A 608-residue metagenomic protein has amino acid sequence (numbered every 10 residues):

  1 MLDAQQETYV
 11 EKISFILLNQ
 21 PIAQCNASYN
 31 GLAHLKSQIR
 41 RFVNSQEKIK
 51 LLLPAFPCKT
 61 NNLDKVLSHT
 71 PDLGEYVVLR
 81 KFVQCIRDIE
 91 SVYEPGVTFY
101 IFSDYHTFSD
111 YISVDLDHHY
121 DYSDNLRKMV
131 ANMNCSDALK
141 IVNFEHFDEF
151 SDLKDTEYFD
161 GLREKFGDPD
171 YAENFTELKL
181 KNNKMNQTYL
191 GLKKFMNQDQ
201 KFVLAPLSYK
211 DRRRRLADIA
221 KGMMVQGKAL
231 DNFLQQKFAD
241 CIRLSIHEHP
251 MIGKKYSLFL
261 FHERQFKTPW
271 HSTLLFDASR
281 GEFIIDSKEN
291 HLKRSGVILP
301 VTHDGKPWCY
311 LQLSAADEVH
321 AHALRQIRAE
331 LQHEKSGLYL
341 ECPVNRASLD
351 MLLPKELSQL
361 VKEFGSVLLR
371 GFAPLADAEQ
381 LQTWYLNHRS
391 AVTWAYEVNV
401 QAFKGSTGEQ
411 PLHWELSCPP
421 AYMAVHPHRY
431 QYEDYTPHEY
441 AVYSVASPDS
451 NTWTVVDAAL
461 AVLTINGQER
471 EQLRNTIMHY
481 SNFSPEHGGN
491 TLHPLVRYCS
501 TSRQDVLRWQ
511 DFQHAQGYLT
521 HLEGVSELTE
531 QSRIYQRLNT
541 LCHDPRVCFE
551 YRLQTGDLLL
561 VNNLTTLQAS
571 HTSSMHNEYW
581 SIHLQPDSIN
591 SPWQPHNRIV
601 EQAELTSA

Functional and structural regions predicted by a protein language model:
L2-L79: N-terminal regions that are enriched for targeting/export leaders and immediately downstream pro/stem segments
S45-D64, Y100-S109, I141-E149, Y443-V445 (+1 more regions): Short loop/turn segments at strand-loop or loop-helix junctions that form parts of catalytic or ligand-binding pockets
E47-L53, V92-Y105, L139, N232 (+6 more regions): Hydrophobic beta-strand segments of well-ordered beta-sheets in folded domains
G74-E94, P354-L357: Histidine-anchored nucleotide/phosphate-binding helix
Y105-Q265: A substrate-binding/cap region within the structured catalytic cores of diverse enzymes
P300-Y551, T565-S591, H596-A608: Non-heme Fe(II) oxygenase catalytic core, chiefly the N-lobe of the double-stranded beta-helix
